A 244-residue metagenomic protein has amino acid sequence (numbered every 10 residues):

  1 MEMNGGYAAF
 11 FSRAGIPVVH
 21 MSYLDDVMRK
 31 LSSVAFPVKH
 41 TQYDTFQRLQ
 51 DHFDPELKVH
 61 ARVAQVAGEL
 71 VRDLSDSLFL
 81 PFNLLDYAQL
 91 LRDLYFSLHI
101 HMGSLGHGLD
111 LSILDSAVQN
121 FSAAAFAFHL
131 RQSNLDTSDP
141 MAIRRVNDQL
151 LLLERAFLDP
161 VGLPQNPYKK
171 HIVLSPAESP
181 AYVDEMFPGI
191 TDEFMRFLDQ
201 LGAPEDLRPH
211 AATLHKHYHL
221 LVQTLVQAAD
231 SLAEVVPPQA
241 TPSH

Functional and structural regions predicted by a protein language model:
M1-H244: Secretory-pathway/membrane protein signature
